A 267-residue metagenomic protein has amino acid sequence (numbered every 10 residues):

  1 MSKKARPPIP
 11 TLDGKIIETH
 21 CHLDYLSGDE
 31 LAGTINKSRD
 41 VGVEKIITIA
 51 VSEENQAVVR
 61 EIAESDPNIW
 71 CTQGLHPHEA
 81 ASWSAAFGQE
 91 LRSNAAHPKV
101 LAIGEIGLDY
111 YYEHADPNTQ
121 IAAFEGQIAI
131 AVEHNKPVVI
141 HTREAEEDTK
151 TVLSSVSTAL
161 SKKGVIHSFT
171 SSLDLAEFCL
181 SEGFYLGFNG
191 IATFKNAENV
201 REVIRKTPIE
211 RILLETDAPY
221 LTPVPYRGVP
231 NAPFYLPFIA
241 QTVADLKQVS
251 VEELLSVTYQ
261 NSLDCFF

Functional and structural regions predicted by a protein language model:
M1-F267: Mid-domain alpha/beta scaffold segments of enzyme catalytic cores
